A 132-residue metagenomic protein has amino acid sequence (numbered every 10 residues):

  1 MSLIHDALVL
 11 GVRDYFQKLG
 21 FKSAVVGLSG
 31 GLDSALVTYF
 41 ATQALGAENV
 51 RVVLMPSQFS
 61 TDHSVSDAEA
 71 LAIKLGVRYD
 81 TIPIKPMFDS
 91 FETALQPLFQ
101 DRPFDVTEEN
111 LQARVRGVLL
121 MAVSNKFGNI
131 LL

Functional and structural regions predicted by a protein language model:
M1-G27, Q43: RNA-binding accessory domains that recognize and position tRNA/RNA substrates
F21, V77, N129: Short glycine/serine/threonine/alanine-rich loop segments
K22-L28, L32-E69: ATP-dependent adenylation/pyrophosphate-handling site
N49-L54, D62-T107, L111-A113: A conserved beta-strand->alpha-helix junction
